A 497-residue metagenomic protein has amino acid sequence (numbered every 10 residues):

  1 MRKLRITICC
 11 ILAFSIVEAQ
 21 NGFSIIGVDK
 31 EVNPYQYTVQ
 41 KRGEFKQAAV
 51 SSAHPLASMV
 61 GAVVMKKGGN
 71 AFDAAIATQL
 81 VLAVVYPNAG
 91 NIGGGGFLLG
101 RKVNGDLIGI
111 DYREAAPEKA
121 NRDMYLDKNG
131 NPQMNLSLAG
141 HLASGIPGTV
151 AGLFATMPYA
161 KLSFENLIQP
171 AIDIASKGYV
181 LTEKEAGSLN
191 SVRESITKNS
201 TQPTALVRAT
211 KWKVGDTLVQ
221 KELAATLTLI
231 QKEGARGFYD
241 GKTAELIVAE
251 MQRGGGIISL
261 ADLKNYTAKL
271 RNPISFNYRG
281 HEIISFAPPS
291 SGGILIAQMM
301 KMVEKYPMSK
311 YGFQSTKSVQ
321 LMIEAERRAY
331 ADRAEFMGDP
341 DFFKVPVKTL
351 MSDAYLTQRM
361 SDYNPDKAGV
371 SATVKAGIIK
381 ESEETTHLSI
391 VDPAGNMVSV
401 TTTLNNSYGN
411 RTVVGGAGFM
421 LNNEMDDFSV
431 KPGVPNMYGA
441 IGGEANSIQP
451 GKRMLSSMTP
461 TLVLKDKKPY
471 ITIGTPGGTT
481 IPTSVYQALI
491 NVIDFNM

Functional and structural regions predicted by a protein language model:
M1-S24: Bacterial Sec-dependent N-terminal signal peptides
N21-M59, V63, A71-F72, I76-G234 (+6 more regions): Noncatalytic scaffold domains of N-terminal-nucleophile
G27-V28, K305-L404, V413-A417, P432-G433 (+1 more regions): Internal maturation/activation junctions in enzymes
K46-A48, G95-F97, R271-P273, I296 (+3 more regions): Short glycine-rich loop/turn motifs
V84-G109, I257-S259, M397-K467, I471 (+1 more regions): Active-site rim segments in enzyme catalytic domains, especially the processed small/beta chain of N-terminal
Y266-T267, I378-E383, R453-M454: Short loop/turn motifs at secondary-structure junctions and domain boundaries
I284-G293, S389, T401-T412, T475-P482: Glycine-rich phosphate/pyrophosphate-binding beta-alpha loops
G293-S309, V463-I471, G478-M497: M16/insulysin-pitrilysin zinc metalloprotease superfamily fold
